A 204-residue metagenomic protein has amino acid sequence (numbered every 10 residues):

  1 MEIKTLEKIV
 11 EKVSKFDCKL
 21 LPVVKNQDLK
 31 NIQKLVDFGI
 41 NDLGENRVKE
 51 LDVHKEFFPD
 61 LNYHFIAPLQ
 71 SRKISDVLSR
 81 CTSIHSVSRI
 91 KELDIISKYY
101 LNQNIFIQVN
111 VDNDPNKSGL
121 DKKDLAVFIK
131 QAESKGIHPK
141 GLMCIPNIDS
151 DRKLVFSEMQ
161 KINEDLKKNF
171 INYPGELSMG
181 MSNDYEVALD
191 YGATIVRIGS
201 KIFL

Functional and structural regions predicted by a protein language model:
M1-I162, L166-N183, Y191: Conserved alpha/beta-domain cores
A193-L204: Gly/Pro- and small hydrophobic-enriched strand-loop and loop-to-helix capping segments that sit at the rims
